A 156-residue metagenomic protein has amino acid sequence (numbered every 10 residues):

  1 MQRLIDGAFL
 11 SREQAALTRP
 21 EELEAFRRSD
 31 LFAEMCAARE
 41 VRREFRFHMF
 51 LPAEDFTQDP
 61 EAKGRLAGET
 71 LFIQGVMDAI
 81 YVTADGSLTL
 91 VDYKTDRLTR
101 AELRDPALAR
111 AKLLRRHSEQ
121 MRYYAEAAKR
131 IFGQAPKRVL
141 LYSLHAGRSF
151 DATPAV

Functional and structural regions predicted by a protein language model:
M1-V156: Structural signature of nuclease core domains in nucleic-acid processing machines
